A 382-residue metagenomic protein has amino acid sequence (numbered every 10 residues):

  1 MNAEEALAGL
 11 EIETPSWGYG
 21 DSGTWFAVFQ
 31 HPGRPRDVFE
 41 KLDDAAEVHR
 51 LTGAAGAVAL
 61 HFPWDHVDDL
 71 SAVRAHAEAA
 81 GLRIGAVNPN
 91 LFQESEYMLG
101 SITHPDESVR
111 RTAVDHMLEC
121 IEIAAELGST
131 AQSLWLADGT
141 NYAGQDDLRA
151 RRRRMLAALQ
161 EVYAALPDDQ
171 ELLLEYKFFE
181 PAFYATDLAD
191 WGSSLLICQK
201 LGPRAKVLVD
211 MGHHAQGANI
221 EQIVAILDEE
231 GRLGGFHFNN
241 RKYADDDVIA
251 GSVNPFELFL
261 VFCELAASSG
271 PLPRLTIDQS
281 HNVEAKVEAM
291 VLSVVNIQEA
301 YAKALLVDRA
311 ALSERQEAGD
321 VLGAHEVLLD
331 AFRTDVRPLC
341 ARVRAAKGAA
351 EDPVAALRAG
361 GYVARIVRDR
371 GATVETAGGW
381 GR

Functional and structural regions predicted by a protein language model:
M1-A6, I84, E96-G202, K206 (+1 more regions): Active-site acidic/histidine proton-transfer and metal-coordination neighborhood in alpha/beta enzyme cores
M1-Y19, V28-F29, A46, T130 (+5 more regions): Histidine-acidic metal/acid-base catalytic patches
E5-E13, G18, H31-W64: Catalytic domains of carbohydrate-active enzymes, especially glycoside hydrolases
G9-F29, N90-H104, L136-Y142: N-terminal small/glycine-rich loop or linker at the start of catalytic domains across soluble metabolic enzymes
G9-G18, F62-F92: Glycine-rich, aromatic-flanked loop segments that form ligand/cofactor-binding clefts across common enzyme folds
G18-G20, F62-H66, N88-Q93, L136-T140 (+4 more regions): Active-site-proximal loop/turn and secondary-structure-junction residues that shape catalytic pockets, frequently
H31-V48, V114-E122, G217-I226: Short, acidic/polar
A57-A59, A86, S133, H237: Conserved beta-strand positions in the central sheet of alpha/beta enzyme cores
